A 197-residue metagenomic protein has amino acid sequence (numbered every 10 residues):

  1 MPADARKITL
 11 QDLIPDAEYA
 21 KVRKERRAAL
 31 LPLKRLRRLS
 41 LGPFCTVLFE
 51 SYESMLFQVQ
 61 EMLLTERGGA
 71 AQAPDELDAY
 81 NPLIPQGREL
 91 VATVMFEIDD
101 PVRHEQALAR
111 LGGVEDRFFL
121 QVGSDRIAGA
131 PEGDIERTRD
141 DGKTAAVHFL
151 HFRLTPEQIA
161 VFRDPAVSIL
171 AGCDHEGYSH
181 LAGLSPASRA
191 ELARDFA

Functional and structural regions predicted by a protein language model:
P2-E89, E97-A197: Long, contiguous binding/interaction regions
